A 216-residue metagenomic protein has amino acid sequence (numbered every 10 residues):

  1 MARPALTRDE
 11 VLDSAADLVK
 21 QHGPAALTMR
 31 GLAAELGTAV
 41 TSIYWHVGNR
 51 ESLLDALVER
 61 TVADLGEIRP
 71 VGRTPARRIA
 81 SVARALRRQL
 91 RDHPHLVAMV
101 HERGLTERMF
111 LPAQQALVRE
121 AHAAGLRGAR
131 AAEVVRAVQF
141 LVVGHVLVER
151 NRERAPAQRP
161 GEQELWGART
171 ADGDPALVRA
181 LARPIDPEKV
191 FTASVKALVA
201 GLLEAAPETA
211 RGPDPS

Functional and structural regions predicted by a protein language model:
E10, S14, L18-S52, A56: Helix-turn-helix
V11-V19, L57, T61, L86 (+2 more regions): Short hydrophobic clusters on alpha-helical segments that form packing/core surfaces in small helical domains
V19, L54-T61, G104, M109 (+1 more regions): Alpha-helical DNA-contacting segments of helix-turn-helix folds
S52, S81, H95, P112 (+4 more regions): Amphipathic alpha-helical interaction segments
E67-M109, G128-A131, V135-V138: Hydrophobic alpha-helical connector segments
Q115-R152, P156: A contiguous pocket-lining binding segment that forms or flanks enzyme active sites
R154-S216: C-terminal peripheral helix-coil segments that are non-catalytic and often amphipathic
